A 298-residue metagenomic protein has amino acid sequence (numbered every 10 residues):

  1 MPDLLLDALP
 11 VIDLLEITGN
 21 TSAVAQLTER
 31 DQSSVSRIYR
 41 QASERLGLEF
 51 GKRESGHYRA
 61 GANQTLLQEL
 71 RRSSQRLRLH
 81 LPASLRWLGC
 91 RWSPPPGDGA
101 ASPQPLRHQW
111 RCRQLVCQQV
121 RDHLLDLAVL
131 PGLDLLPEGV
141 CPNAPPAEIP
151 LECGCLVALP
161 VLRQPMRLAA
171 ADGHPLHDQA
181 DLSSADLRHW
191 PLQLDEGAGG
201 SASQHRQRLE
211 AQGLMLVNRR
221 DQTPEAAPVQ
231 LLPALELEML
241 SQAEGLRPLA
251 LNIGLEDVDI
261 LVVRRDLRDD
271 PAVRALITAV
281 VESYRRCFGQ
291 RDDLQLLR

Functional and structural regions predicted by a protein language model:
M1-R111, R285-R298: N-terminal hydrophobic or amphipathic helices and topogenic motifs
Y39, R113, V129-L136, A171-D172 (+1 more regions): Beta->alpha turn/N-cap motifs
P96-G99, A180-G213: Secondary-structure junction motif
Q109-Q118, L214-A227: Short helix-initiation/N-cap motifs at beta->coil->alpha
Q114-P165: Short beta-strand-centered segments that line the small-molecule binding cleft or hinge of alpha/beta clamshell
L151-L159, Q164, E225-P271: Beta-alpha-beta core module
L156-L192: Flexible hinge/capping segments at coil-to-helix
D172-L176, R188-H189, V258-L294, R298: Extended ligand-binding regions for polar small-molecule ligands
